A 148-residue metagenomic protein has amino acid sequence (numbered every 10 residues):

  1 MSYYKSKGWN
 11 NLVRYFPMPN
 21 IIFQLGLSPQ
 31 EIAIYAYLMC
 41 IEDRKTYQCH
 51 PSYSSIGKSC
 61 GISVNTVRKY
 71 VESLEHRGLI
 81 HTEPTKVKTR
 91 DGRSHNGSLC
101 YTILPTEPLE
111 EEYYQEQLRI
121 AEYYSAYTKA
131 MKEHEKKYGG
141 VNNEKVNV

Functional and structural regions predicted by a protein language model:
M1-V148: Electropositive, intrinsically flexible nucleic-acid-contacting patches
